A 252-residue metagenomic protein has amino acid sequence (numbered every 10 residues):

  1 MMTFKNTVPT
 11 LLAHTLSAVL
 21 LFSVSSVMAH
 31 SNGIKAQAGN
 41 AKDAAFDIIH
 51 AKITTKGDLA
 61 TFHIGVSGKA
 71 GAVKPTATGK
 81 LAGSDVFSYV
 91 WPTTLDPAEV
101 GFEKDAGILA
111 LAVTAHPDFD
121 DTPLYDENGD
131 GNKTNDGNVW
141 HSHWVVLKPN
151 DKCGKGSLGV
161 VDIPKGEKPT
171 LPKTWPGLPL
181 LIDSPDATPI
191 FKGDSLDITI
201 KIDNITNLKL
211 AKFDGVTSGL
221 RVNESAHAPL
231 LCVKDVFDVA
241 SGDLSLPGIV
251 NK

Functional and structural regions predicted by a protein language model:
M2-T15: Bacterial N-terminal signal peptides that target proteins for export
A13-S23: Bacterial N-terminal signal peptides
S25-A29: Sec/Tat signal peptide C-region and signal peptidase I cleavage site
H30-N32, A45-D47, V73-S84, I190 (+1 more regions): Extracellular/secreted glycoprotein ectodomains characterized by long, lumenal stretches of O-glycosylated
D43-K148: Surface-exposed, glycine/proline- and aromatic-rich loop segments on solvent-exposed faces across compartments
L95-E99, L210-K252: Acidic/polar low-complexity flexible segments
K148-K201: Short helix-loop boundary/capping segments
I202-N204, L220: Mature extracytoplasmic/lumenal regions of exported proteins
